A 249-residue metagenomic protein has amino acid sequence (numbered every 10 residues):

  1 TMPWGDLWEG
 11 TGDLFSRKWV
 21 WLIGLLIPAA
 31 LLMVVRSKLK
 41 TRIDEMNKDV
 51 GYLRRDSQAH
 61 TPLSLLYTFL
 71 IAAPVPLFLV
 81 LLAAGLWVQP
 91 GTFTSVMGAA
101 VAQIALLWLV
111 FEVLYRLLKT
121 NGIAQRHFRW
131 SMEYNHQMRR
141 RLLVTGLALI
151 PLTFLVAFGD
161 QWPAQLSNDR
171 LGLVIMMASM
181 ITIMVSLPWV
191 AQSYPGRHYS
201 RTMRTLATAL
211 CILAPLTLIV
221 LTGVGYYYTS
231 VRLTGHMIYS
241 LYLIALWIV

Functional and structural regions predicted by a protein language model:
T1-M2, V249: Non-catalytic extracellular/periplasmic "stalk" and linker regions immediately N-terminal to catalytic or recognition
M2-K18: Short, aromatic-rich amphipathic segments at membrane interfaces that lie adjacent to a transmembrane helix or signal
D13-V249: Hydrophobic/aromatic interaction determinants used to assemble and anchor large protein complexes
